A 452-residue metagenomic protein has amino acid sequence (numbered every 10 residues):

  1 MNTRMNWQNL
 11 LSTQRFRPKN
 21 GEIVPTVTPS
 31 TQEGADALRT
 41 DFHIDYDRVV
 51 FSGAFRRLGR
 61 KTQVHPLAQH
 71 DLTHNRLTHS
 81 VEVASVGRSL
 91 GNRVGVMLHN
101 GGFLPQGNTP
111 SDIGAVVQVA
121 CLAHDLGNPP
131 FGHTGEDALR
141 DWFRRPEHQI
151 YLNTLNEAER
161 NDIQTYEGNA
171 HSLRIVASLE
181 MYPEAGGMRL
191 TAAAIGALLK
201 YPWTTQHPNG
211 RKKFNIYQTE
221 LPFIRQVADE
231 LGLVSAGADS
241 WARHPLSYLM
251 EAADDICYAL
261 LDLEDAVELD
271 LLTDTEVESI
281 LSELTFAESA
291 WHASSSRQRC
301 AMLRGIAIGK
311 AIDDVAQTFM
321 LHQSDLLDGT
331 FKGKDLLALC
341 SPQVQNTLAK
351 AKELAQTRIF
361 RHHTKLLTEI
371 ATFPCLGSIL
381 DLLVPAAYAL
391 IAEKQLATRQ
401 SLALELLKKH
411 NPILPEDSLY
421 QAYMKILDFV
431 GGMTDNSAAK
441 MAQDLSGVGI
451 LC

Functional and structural regions predicted by a protein language model:
M1-T28, Q32-A35, P385, K394-C452: Acidic, carboxylate-rich catalytic segments that either coordinate divalent cations
N2-L38, V50-K61, V81, S85-V86 (+3 more regions): Sequence-structural signature of the catalytic-core scaffold of metal-dependent phosphohydrolases that act on
I44-R56, C340-V344: Acidic, low-complexity proline/glycine-rich segments
F55-G59, H148, M181-A185, T204-P208 (+9 more regions): Intrinsically disordered or highly flexible coil/loop and linker segments, enriched in small and charged/polar residues
K61-D71, L354-I359: A short small-residue
R76-S80, L249-A252, R304, I308 (+2 more regions): Amphipathic alpha-helix face/heptad-repeat signature
T285-Q421, M433, L451: C-terminal subdomains that position terminal phosphate/3'-OH groups for nucleotidyl transfer/ligation, primarily on
